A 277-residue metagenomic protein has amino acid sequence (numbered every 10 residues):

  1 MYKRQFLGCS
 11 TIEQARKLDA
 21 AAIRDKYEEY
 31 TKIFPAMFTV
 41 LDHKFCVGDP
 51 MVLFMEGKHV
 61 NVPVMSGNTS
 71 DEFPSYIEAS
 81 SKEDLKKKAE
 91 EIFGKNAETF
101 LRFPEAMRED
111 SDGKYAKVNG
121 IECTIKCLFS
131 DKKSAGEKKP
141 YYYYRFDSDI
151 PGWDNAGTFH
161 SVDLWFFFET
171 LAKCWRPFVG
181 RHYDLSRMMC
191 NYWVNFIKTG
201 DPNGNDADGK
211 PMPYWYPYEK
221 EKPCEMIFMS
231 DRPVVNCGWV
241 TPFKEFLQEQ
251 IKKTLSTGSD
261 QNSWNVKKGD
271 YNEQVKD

Functional and structural regions predicted by a protein language model:
M1-Q5: Conserved small/polar residues in nucleotide/adenosyl-binding loops
L7, D19, G200-D201: A general structural signal marking secondary-structure boundaries and capping sites
I12, R24, G204-D208: Short, hydrophobic secondary-structure boundary micro-motifs
Q14-Y183: Substrate-gating cap/lid region and adjacent catalytic-acid/histidine neighborhood within extracellular/lumenal
C123-K126, S130-D277: Mobile gating loops/cap/lid regions near enzyme active sites that modulate substrate access
